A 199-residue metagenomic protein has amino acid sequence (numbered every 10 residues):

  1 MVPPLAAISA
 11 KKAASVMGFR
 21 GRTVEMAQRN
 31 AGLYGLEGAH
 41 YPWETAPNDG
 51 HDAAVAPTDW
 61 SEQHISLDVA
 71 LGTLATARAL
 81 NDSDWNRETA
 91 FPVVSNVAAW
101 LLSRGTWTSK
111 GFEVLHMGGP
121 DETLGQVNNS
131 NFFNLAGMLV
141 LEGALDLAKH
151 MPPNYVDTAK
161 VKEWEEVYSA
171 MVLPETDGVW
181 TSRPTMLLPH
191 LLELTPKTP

Functional and structural regions predicted by a protein language model:
M1-E25, E62, S66-L71, A75-A79 (+3 more regions): Active-site core of glycosidic bond-cleaving carbohydrate-active enzymes
K11-L71, A77, N81-E88, L101-E113: Helix-terminus loop motifs that line ligand-binding clefts
Y34-T58, G111-F132, T181-T195: Carbohydrate-binding/catalytic loop surfaces
V94: Conserved functional hotspot residues or short segments at active or partner-binding sites across diverse domains
W100-Y155: Acidic/histidine-rich catalytic neighborhood
